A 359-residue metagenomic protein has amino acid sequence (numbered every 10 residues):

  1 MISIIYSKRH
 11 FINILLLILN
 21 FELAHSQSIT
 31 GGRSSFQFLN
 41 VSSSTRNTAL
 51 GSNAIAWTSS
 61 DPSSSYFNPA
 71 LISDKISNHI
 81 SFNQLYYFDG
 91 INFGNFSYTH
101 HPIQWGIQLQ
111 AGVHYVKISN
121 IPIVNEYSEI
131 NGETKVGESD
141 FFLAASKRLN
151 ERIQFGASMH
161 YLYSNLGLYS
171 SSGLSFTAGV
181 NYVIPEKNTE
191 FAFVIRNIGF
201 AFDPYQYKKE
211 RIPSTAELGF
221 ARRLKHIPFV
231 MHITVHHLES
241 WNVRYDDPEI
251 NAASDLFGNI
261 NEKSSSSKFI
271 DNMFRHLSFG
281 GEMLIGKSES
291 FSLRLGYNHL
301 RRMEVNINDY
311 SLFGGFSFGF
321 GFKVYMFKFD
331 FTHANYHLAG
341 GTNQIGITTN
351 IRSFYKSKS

Functional and structural regions predicted by a protein language model:
M1-I29, G281, G341: Bacterial Sec-dependent N-terminal signal peptides
Q27-S359: Subset of outer-membrane beta-barrel
